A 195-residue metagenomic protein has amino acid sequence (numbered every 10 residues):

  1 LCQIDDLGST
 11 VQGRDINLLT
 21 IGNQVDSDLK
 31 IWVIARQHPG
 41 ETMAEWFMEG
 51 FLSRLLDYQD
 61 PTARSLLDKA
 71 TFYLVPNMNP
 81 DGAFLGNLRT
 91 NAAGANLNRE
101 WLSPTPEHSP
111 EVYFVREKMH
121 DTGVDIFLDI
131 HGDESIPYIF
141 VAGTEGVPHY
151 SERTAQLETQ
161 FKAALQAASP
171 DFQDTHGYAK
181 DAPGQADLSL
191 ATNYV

Functional and structural regions predicted by a protein language model:
Q3, L7-I21, V25-Q185: Active-site/substrate-binding loop(s) of hydrolase catalytic cores
G184-Y194: A short, acidic, amphipathic alpha-helical segment used as a generic capping/interface helix at domain edges
